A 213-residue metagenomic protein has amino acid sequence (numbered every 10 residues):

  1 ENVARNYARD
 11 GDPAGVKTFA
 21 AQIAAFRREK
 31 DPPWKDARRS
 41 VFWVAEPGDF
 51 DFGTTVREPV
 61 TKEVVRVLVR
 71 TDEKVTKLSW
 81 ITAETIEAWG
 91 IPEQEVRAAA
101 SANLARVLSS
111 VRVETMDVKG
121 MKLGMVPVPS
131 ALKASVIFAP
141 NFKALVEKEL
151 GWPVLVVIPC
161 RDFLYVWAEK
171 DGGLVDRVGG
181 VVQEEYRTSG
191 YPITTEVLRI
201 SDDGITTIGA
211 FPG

Functional and structural regions predicted by a protein language model:
E1-A131: Charged, alpha-helical interface segments at or near domain boundaries
W34-A37, A144-L150: Short, surface-exposed loop and linker segments with low hydrophobicity and enrichment for Pro/Ser/Thr
A88, S130, A134, V154 (+1 more regions): Conserved aromatic-histidine-acidic binding/catalytic patches
D117, M121-G124, K148, V156-R161: His-enriched metal-coordination microenvironments in redox/metal-binding proteins
K133-E147: Short amphipathic alpha-helix segments
L150-G213: C-terminal structured domains
